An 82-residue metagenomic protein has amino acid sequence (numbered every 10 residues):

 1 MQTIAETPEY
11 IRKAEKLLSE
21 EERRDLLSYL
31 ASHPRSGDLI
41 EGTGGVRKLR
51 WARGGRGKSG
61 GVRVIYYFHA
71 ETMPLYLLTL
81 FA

Functional and structural regions predicted by a protein language model:
M1-R56, E71-L75: Basic, Lys/Arg-enriched alpha-helical interface segments
G60-V64: Short, surface-exposed coil-to-beta transition loops
F68-A82: Enriched for short, Lys/Arg-rich terminal
